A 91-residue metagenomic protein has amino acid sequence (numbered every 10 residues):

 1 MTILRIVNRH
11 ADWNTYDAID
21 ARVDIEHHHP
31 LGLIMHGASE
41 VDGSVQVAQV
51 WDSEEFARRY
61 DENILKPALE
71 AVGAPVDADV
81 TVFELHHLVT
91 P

Functional and structural regions predicted by a protein language model:
M1-A48, D52-K66, G73-P91: Short S/T/G/P-rich N-terminal loop/turn motif that feeds into the first structured element of a domain
